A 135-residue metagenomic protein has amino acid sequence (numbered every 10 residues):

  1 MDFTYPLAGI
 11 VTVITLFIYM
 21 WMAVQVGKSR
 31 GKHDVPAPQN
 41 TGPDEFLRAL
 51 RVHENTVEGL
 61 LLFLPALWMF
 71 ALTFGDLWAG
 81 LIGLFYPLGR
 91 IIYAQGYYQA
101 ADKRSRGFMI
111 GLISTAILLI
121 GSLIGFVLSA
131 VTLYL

Functional and structural regions predicted by a protein language model:
M1-F3, Y134-L135: Short, strongly hydrophobic alpha-helical membrane anchors
T4-W21: Alpha-helical transmembrane segments
L16-G31, P87-G96: Transmembrane alpha-helical segments that form the membrane-embedded catalytic/substrate-channel core of multi-pass
V24-R51: Cytosolic, membrane-interface loops and tails of multi-pass inner-membrane proteins
E54-L67: Core segments of transmembrane alpha-helices that mediate helix-helix packing or line hydrophobic substrate/ligand
L67-L88: Short alpha-helical packing/oligomerization segments
I92-I117: Interfacial loop-to-transmembrane junctions
L123-L135: Juxtamembrane boundary at the C-terminal end of a transmembrane helix
